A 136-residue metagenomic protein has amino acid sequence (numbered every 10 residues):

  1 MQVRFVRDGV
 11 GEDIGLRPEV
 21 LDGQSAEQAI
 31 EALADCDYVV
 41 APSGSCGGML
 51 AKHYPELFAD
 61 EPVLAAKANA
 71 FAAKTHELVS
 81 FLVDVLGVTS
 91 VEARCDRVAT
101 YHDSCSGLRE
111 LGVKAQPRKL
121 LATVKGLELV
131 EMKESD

Functional and structural regions predicted by a protein language model:
M1-D136: Iron-sulfur cluster-binding electron-transfer modules in prokaryotic oxidoreductases
